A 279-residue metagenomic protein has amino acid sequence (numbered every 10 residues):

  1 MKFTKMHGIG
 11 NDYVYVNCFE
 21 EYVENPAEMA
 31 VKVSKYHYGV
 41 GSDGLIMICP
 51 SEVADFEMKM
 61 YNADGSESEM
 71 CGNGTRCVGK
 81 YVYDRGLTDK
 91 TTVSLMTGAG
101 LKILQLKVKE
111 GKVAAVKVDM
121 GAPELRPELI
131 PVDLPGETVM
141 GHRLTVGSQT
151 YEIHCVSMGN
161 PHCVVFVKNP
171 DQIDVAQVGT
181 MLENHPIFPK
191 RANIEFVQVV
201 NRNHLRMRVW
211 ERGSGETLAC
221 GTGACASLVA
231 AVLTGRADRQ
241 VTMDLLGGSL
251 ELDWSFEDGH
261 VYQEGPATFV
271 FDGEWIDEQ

Functional and structural regions predicted by a protein language model:
M1-K112, C163-Q279: A glycine-rich beta-to-alpha transition motif near the start of alpha/beta enzyme domains, typified by
M1-Y22, V118, P135-V156: N-terminal, positively charged, Ser/Thr/Ala/Gly-biased leader segments that form transit/presequence-like amphipathic
A114-P123: Membrane helix-loop-helix hairpins that form the core translocation module of multi-pass transporters
K117, P127-I130: Extended alpha-helical solenoid/rod scaffold regions of large eukaryotic vesicle-tethering complex subunits
V132-H142, G179, N184-H185: Short, conserved active-site entrance elements at the starts or edges of catalytic domains
